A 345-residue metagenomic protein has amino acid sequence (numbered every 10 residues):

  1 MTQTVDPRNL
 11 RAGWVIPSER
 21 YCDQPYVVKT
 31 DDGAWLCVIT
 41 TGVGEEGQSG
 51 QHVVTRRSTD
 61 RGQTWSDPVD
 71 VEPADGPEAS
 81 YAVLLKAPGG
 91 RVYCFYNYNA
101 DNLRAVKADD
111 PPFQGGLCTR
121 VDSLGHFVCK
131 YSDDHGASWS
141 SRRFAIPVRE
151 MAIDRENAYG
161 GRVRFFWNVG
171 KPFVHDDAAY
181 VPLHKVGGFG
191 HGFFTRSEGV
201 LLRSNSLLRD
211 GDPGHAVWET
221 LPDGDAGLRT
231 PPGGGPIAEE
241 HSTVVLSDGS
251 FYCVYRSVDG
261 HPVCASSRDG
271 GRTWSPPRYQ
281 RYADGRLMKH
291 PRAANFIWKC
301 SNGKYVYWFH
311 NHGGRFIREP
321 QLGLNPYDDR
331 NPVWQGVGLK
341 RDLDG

Functional and structural regions predicted by a protein language model:
M1-D23, V28-P77, K86-F165, F173-E240 (+2 more regions): Beta-rich carbohydrate-recognition and catalytic domains
Y81: Peripheral membrane lipid-binding modules
